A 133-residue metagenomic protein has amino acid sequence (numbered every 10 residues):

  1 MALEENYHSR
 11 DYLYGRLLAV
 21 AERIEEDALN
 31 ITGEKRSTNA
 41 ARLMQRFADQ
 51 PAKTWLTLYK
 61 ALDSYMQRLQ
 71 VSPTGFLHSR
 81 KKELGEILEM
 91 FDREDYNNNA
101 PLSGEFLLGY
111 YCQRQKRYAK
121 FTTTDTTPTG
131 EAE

Functional and structural regions predicted by a protein language model:
M1-E133: Intrinsic-disorder/low-complexity detector
